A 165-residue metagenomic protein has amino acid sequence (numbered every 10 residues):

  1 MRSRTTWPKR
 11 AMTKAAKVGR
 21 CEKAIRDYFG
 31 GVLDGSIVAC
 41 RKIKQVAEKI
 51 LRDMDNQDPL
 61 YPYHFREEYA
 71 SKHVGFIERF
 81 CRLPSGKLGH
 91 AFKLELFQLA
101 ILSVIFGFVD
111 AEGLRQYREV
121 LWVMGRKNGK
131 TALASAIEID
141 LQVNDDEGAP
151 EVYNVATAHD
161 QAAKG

Functional and structural regions predicted by a protein language model:
R2-G165: Phosphate/NTP-binding elements of NTP-utilizing enzymes
